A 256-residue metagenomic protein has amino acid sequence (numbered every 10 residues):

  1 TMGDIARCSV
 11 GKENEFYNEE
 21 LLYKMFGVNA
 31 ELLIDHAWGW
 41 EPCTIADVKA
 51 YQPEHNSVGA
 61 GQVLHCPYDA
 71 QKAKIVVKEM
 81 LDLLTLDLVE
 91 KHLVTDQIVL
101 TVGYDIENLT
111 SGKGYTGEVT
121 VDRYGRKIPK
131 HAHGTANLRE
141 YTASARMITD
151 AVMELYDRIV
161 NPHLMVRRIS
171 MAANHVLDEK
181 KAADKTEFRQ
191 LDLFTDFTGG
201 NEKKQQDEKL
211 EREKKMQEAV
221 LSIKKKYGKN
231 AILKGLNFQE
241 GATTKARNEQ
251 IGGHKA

Functional and structural regions predicted by a protein language model:
T1-V166: DNA-contacting surface of Y-family translesion DNA polymerases
K127-A256: Acidic, metal-coordinating catalytic segment for phosphate/diphosphate chemistry, firing primarily on the Nudix
